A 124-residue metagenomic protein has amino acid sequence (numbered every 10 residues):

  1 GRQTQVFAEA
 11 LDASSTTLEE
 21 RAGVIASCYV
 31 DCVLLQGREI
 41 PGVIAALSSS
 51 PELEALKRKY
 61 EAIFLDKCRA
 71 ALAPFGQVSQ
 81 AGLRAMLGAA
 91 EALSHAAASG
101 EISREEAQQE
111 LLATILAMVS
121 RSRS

Functional and structural regions predicted by a protein language model:
G1, L35-E39, A92: Short connector loops/turns at beta-strand edges and beta->alpha or beta->beta junctions
G1-G23: Amphipathic alpha-helical linker/stalk segments
R2-Q5, G23-V24, C28-L35, P51-P74 (+3 more regions): Amphipathic alpha-helical packing segments from all-alpha helical-bundle domains
T4, A8-L11, V30, L87-A98: Regular secondary-structure segments
E9-A13, G42-S50: Short linear capping/connector segments at secondary-structure termini
S14-L18, Q36, S50, F75 (+2 more regions): Short coil/turn helix-boundary motifs
P41, A45, E54, L72-M118 (+1 more regions): Hydrophobic/aromatic-rich alpha-helical bundle segments in the mid-to-C-terminal region
